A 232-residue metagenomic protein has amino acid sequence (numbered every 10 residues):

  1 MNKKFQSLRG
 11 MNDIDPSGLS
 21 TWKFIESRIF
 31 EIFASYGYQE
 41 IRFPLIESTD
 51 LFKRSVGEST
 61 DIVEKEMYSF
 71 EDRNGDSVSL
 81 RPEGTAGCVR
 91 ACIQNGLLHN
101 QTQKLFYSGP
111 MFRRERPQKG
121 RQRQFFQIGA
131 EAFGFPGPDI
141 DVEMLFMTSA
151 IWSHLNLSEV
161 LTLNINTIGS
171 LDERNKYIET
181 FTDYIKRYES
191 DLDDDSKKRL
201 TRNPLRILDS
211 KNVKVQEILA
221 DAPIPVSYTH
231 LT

Functional and structural regions predicted by a protein language model:
M1-L231: TRNA-recognition modules of translation machinery and tRNA-sensing kinases, especially anticodon-binding
